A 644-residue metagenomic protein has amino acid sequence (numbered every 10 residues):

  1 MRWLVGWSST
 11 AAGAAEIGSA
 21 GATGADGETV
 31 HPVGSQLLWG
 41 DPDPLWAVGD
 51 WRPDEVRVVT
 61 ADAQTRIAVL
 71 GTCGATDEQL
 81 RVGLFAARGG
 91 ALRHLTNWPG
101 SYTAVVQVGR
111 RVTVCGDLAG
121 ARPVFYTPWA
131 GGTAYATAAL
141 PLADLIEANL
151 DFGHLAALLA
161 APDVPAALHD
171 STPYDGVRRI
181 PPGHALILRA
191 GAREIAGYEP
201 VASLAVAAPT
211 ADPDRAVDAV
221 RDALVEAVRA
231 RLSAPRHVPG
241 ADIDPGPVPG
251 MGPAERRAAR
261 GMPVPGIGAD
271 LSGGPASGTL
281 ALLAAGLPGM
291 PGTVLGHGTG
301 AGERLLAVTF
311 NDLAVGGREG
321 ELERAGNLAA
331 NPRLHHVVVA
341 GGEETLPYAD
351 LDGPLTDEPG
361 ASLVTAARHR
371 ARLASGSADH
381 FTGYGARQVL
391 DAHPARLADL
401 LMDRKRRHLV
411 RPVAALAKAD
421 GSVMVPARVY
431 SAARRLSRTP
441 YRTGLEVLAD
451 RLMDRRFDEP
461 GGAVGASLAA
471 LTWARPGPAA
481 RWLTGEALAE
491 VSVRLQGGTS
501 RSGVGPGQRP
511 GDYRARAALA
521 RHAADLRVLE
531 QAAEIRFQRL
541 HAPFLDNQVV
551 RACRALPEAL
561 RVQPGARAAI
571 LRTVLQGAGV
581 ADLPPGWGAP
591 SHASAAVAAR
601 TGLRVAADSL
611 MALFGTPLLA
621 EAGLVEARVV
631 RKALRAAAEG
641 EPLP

Functional and structural regions predicted by a protein language model:
M1-E344, E358: Cysteine-centered catalytic environments shared across enzyme families
M1-G34, G40, G240-G261, T293 (+9 more regions): Actinobacteria-biased recognition of intrinsically disordered, low-complexity terminal regions
S9, S35, V447-P644: Adenosyl-5′-phosphate
A75-E78, I146-L150, D379-H380, R561 (+1 more regions): Short helix-capping/linker segments at secondary-structure and domain boundaries
A87-A91, L95, P162-P165, D403-H408 (+2 more regions): Short loop/turn hinge sites at secondary-structure boundaries
R111-T113, A121-P123, A205-E486, A532 (+3 more regions): ATP-dependent adenylate-handling active sites, centered on carboxylate activation for C-N bond formation
P128, G341, Y384, W587-G588: Proline- and acidic/polar-enriched loop/turn elements at helix boundaries
I187, H380-F381, P644: Conserved active-site loop/cleft motifs that coordinate metal ions or position small ligands
